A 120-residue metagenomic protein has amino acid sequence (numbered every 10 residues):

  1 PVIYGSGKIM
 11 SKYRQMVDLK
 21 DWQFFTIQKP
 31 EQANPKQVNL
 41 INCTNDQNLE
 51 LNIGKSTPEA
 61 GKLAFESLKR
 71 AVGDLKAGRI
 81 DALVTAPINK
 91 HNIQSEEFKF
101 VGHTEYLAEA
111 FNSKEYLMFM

Functional and structural regions predicted by a protein language model:
P1-T104: Contiguous, glycine/small-aliphatic-enriched amphipathic segments in soluble metabolic enzymes
S95-M120: Short, acidic/small-residue loops that bind anionic groups at enzyme active sites
